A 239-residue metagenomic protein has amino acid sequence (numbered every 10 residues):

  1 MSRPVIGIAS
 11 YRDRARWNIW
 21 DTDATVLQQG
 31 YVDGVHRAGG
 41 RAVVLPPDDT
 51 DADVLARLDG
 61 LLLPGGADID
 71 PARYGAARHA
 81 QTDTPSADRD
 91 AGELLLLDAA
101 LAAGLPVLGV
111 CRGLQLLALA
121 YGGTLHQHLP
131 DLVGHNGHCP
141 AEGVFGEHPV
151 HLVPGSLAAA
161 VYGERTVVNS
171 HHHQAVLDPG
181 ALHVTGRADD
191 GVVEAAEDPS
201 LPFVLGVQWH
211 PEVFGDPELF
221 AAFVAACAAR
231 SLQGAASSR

Functional and structural regions predicted by a protein language model:
M1-L108, L119-Y121, H126, P130-A159 (+4 more regions): N-terminal beta1-alpha1 cap of cysteine-dependent amidohydrolase-like domains
C111: Conserved G/P- and acidic residue-centered "switch" motifs that form tight phosphate/ATP-binding loops in soluble
L205-W209: Active-site-proximal beta-strand elements of phosphoester/diester hydrolases
